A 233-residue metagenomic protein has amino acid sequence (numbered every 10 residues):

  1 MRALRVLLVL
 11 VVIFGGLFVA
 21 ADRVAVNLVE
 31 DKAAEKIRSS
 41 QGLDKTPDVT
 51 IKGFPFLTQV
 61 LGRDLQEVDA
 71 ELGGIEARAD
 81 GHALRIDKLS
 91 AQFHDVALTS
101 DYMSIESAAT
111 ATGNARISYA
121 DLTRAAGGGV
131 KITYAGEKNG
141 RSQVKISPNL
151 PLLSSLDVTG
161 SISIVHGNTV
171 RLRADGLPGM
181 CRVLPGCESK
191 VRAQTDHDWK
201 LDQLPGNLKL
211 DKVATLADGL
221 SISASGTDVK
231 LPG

Functional and structural regions predicted by a protein language model:
M1-F56, L61, P232-G233: Hydrophobic membrane-targeting and insertion signals
A25-V29, N114, V183, C187 (+1 more regions): Short amphipathic alpha-helical segments
D44-T123, G129-T133, E137-N149: N-terminal beta-strand/beta-hairpin edge segment
A77-R78, L98-T99, L153, G179-M180 (+1 more regions): Short beta-strands and strand-coil junctions in structured, solvent-facing domains, enriched
K88, E106-A111, G167-L177, S221-S225: Short, well-ordered strand-loop elements centered on a beta-strand within folded domains, enriched for acidic residues
D95-Y102, G160-I164, V213-A214: Extended lipid/amphipathic-ligand handling interfaces
A125-L204: Mature, soluble, non-transmembrane domains
R182-G233: Extracytoplasmic/luminal low-complexity segments enriched in Pro/Gly and acidic/polar residues that act as flexible
